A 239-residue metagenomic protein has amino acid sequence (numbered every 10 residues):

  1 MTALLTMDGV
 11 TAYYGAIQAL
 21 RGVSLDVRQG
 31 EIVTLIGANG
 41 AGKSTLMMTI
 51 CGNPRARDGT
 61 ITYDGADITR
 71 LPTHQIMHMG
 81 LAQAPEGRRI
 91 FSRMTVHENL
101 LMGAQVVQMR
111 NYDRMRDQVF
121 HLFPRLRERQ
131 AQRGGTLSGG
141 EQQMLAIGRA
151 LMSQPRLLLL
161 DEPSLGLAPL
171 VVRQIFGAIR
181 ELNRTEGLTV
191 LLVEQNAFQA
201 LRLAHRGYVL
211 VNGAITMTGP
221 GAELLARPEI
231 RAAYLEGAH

Functional and structural regions predicted by a protein language model:
T2-H239: Glycine-rich phosphate-binding loops of nucleotide-dependent enzymes
